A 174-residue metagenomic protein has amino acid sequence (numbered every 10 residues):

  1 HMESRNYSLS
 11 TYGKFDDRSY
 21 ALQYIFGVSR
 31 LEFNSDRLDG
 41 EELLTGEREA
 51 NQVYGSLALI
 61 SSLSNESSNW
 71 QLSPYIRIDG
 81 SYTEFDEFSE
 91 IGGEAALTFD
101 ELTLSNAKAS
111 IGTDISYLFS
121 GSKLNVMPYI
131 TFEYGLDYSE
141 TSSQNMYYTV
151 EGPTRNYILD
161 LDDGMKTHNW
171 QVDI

Functional and structural regions predicted by a protein language model:
H1-I174: Membrane translocator/pore-forming domains, dominated by Gram-negative outer-membrane beta-barrels
